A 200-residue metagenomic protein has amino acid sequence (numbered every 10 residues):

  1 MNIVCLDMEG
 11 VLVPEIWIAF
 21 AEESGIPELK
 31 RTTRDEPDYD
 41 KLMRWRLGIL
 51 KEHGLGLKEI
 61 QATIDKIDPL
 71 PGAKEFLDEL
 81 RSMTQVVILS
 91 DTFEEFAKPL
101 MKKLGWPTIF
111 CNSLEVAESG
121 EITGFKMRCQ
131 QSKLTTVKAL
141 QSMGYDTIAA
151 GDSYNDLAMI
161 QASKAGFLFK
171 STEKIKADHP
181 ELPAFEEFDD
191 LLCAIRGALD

Functional and structural regions predicted by a protein language model:
M1, P71-D200: C-terminal cap/substrate-recognition subdomain and adjoining C-terminal extension of metal-dependent phosphatase-like
N2-S113, A117-E118: Alpha-helical substrate-recognition element adjacent to the catalytic core
